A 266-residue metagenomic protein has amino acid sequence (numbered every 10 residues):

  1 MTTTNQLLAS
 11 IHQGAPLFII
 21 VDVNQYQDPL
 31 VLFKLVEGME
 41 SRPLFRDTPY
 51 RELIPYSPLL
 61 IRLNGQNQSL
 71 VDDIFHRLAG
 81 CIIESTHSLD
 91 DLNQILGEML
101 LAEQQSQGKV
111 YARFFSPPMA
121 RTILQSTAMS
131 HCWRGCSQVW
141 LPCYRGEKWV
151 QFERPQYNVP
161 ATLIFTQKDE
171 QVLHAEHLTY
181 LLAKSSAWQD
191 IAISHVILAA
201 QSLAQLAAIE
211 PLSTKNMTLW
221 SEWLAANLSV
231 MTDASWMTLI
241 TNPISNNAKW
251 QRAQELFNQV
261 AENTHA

Functional and structural regions predicted by a protein language model:
T2, Y26-D47, P55, T86-D90 (+2 more regions): A contiguous, surface-oriented mixed alpha/beta subdomain in the mid-to-C-terminal portion of proteins that forms
L7: Surface-exposed ligand/attachment interfaces on beta-rich extracellular proteins
S10-G14, L53-I54, I74-H76, W133-R134: Flexible, charged surface loops at secondary-structure boundaries
H12-F18, F33-E40, Q66-D72: Short low-complexity stretches enriched in small and charged residues
G14-Y26, C81: Short, hydrophobic/proline-enriched secondary-structure or compact coil segments at domain edges
V21, L63, E84-S85, L141-C143: Surface-exposed beta-strand edges and flanking loops
E52-Q105: A broadly used, surface-exposed interaction patch
